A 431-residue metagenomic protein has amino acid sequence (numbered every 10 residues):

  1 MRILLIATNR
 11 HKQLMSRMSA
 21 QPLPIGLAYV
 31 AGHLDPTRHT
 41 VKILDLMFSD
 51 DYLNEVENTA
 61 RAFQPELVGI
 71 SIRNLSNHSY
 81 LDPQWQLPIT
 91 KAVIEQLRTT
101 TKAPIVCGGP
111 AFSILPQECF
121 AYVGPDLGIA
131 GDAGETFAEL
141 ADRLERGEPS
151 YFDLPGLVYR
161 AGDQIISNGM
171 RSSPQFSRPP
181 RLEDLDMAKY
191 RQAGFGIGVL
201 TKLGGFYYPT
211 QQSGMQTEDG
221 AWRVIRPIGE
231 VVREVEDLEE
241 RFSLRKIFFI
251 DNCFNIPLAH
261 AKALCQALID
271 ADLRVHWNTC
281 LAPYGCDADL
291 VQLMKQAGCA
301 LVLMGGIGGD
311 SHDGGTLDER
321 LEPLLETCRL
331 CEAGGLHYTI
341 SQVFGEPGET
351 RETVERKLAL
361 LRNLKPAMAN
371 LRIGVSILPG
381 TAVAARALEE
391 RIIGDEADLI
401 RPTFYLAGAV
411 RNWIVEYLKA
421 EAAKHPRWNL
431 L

Functional and structural regions predicted by a protein language model:
M1-E236, E240-S243: Acidic, low-complexity intrinsically disordered segments
R2-Q13, V158-A161, R191-G198, H337 (+1 more regions): C-terminal accessory regions of radical SAM enzymes
P22, R178-Y338, F344, A359: Radical SAM [4Fe-4S] cluster-binding motif and immediate context
P83-A92, K262-A263, D318-P323, T353-K357: Charged helix-capping and loop-helix junction motifs
A111, N252-P257, A282-P283, G345-G348 (+1 more regions): Short, solvent-exposed turn/loop segments enriched in Gly/Ser/Thr/Pro and often Arg
P116-Y122, L290, P347-N363: Catalytic cores of alpha/beta
